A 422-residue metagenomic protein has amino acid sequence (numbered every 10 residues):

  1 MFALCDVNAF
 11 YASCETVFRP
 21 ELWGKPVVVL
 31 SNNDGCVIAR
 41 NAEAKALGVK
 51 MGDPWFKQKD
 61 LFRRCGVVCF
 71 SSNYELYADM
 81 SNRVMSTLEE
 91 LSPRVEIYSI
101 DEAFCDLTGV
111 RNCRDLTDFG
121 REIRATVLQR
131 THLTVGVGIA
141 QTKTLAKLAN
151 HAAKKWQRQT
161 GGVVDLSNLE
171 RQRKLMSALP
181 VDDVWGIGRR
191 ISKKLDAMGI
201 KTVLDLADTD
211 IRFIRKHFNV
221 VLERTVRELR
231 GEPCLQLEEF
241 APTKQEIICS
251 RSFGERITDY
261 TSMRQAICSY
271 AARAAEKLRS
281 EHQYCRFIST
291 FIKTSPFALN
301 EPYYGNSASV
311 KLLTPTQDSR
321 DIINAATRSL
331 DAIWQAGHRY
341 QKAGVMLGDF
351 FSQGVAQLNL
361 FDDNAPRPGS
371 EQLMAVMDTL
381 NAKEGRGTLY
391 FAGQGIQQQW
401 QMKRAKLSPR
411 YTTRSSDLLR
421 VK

Functional and structural regions predicted by a protein language model:
M1-R227, Q236-L237, R367-K422: Gly/Gly-Pro- and Ser/Thr-rich, intrinsically disordered tail segments characteristic of DNA damage-repair and tolerance
F10, D34-C36, S295-A298, F350-G354: Short, charged/polar surface micro-motifs in flexible loops or helix N-caps
W23-K25, L133, Y284-I288, N306-A308 (+2 more regions): A generic structural signal for short beta-strands and their flanking turns/coil linkers
Y98-E102, A140-K143, Q283-F287, H338-K342: Short Gly/Ser/Thr- and Asp/Glu-enriched loop/turn motifs at secondary-structure junctions
A103-G109, S307-L313, Q357-D362: Short, hydrophobic beta-strand segments
L145, A298-L299, S352-G354, Q397-Q399: Flexible loop/turn segments at secondary-structure boundaries
D183, I191-R339: DNA-contacting surface of Y-family translesion DNA polymerases
D321, T327-K383: C-terminal hydrophobic structural anchor segments that stabilize assembly/packing rather than catalytic chemistry
